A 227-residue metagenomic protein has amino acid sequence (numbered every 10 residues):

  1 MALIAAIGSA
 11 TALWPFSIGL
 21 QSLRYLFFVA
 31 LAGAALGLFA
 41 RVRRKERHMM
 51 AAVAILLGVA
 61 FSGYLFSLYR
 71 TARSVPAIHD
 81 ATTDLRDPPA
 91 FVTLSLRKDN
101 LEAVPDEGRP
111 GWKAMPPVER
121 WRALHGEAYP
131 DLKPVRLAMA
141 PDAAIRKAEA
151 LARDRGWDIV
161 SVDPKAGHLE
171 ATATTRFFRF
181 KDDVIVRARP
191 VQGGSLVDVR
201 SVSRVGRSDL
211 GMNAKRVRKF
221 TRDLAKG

Functional and structural regions predicted by a protein language model:
L3-S22, L26, G37-M50, G58-G227: Ser/Thr-rich, low-complexity intrinsically disordered terminal regions
A30-A35: Central hydrophobic cores of alpha-helical transmembrane segments in multi-pass inner-membrane proteins across all
